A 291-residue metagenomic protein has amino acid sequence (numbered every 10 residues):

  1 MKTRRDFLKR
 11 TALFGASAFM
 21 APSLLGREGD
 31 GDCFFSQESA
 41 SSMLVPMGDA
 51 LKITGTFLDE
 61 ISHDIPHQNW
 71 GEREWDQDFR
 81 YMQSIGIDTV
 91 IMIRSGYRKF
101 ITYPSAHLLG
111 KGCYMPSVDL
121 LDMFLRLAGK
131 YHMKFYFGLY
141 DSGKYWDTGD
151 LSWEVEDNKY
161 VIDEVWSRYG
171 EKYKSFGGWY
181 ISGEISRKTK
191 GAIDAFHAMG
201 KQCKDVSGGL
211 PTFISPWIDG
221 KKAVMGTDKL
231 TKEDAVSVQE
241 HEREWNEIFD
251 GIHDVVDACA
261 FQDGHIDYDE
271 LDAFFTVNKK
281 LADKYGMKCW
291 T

Functional and structural regions predicted by a protein language model:
M1, S23-G48: C-terminal segment of N-terminal export signals and the immediately downstream linker at the start of the mature
D6-E28: N-terminal export signals
L8, A12, S36, T102 (+1 more regions): Generic signature of intrinsically disordered, low-complexity, basic-rich segments and short cationic peptides
L8, D30-F34, A40, R80 (+1 more regions): Intrinsically disordered, low-complexity regions of eukaryotic proteins
F14, F19, E38-S39, Y180: N-terminal cationic amphipathic segment used for targeting or macromolecule association
S42-T291: Glycan-processing catalytic domains of CAZymes
